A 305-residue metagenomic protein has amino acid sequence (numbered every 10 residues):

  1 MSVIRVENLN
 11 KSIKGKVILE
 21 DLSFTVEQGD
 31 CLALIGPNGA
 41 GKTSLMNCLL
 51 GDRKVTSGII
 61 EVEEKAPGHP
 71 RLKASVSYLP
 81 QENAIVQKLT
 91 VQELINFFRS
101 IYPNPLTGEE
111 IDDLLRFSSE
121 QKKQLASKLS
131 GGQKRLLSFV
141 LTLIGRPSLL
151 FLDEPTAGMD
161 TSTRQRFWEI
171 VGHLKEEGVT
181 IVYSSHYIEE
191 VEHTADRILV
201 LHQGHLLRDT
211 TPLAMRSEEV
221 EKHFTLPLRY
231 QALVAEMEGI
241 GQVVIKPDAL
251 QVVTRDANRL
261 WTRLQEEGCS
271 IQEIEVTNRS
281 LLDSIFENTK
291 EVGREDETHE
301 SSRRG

Functional and structural regions predicted by a protein language model:
I35-P37: The feature captures the beta-strand-to-loop junction immediately N-terminal to the Walker
G51, S57-L72: Conserved ABC transporter NBD signature motif
L125-L129: Conserved ABC ATPase signature
L150-E154: Catalytic Walker B motif of ABC-type/P-loop ATPase nucleotide-binding domains
W168-V252: ABC transporter nucleotide-binding domain
E221-V292: Short, charged/small-residue-rich alpha-helical element at the C-terminal edge of ABC transporter nucleotide-binding
